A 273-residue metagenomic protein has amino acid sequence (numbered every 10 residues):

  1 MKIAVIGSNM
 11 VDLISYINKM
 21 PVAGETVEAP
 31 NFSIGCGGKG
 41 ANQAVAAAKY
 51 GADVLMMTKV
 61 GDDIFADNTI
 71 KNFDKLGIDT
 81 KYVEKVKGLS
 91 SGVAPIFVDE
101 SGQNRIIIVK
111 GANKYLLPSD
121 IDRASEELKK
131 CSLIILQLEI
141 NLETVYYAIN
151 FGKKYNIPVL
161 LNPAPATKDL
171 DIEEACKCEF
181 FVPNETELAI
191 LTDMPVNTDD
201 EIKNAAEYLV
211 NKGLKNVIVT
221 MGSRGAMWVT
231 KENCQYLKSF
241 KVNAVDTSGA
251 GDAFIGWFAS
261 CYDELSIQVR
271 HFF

Functional and structural regions predicted by a protein language model:
M1-K59, I64-I78, A244-V245: Glycine-rich phosphate/adenosyl-contacting loop at the front of the ribokinase-like
I3, K168, I172-E173, D199-F273: Conserved phosphate-binding/catalytic region of the ribokinase-like
A4, L55, I135, L160 (+2 more regions): Structural detector of well-ordered beta-strand residues that form the stable sheet scaffold of enzyme domains
V45, V93-F97, R105, G225-V229: Short beta-strand scaffold segments in enzyme catalytic cores
M57-D62, K81-S91, A164, I218-M221: Beta-strand->loop->alpha-helix junctions that form or flank phosphate-binding loops in nucleotide-handling enzymes
Y82-V86, I96-L133, L138: Conserved phosphate-binding/catalytic loop of the ribokinase/pfkB sugar-kinase fold
L133-N204, R224-A226: Conserved beta-alpha-beta core of the PfkB/ribokinase-like small-molecule kinase fold
